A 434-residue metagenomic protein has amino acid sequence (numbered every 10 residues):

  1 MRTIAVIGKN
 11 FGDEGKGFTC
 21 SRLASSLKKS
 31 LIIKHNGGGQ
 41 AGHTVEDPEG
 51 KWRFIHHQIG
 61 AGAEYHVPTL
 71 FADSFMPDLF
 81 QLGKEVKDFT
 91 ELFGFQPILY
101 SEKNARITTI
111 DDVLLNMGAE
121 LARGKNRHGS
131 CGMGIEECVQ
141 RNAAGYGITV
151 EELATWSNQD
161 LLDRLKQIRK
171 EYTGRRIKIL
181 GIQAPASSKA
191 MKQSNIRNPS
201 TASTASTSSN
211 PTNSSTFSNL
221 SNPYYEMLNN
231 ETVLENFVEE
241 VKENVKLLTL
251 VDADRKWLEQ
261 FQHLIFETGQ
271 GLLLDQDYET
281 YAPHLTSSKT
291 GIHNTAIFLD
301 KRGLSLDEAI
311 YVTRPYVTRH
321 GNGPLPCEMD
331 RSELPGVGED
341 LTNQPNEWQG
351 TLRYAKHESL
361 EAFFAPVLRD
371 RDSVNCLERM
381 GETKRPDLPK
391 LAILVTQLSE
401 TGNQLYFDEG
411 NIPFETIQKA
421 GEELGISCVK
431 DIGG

Functional and structural regions predicted by a protein language model:
M1-N198, F217-G434: Non-transmembrane, aqueous-exposed alpha-helical and coiled segments at domain scale
R197-N219: Compositionally biased, intrinsically disordered low-complexity segments enriched for polar/charged residues
